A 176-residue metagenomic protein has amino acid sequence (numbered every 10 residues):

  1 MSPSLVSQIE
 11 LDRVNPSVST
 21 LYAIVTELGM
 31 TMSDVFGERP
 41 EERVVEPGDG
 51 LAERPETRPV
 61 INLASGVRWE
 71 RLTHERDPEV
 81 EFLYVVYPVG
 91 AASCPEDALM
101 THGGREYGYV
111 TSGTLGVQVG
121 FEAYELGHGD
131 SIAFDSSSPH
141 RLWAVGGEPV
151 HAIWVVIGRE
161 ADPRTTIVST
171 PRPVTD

Functional and structural regions predicted by a protein language model:
M1-P16: Recognition helix of helix-turn-helix/homeodomain-like DNA-binding domains that insert into the DNA major groove
S17-L28, M32-F36: Hydrophobic micro-packing sites on short alpha-helices
G37-R68, P171: Short, charged recognition helix plus adjacent turn of helix-turn-helix-like nucleic-acid-binding domains
P55-D97, W154-V155: A short glycine-rich, His/Asp/Glu-containing loop-to-beta-strand
V80-V86, A133, G147-D162: A short hydrophobic beta-strand segment most commonly corresponding to one strand of the jelly-roll/cupin
Y84-P88, T101-V117: Short, conserved beta-strand element in jelly-roll/cupin
G120-S136: Short acidic-glycine-tyrosine-enriched beta hairpin
L142-V145: Asparagine-centered strand-capping/turn motif at beta-strand->loop junctions
